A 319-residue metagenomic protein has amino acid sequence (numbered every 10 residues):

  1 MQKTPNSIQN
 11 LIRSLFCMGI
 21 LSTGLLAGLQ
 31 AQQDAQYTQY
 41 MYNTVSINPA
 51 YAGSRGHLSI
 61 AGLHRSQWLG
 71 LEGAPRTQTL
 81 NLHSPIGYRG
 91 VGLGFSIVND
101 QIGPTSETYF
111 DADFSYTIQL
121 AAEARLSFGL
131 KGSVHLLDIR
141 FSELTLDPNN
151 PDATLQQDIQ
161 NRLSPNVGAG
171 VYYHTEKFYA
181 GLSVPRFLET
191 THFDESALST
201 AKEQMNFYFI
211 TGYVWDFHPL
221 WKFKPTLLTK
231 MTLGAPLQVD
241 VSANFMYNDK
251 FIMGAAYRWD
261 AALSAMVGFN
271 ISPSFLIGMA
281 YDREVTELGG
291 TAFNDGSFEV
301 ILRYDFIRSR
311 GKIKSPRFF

Functional and structural regions predicted by a protein language model:
M1-D34, A243, V267, F306 (+1 more regions): Bacterial Sec-dependent N-terminal signal peptides
Q32-F319: Subset of outer-membrane beta-barrel
